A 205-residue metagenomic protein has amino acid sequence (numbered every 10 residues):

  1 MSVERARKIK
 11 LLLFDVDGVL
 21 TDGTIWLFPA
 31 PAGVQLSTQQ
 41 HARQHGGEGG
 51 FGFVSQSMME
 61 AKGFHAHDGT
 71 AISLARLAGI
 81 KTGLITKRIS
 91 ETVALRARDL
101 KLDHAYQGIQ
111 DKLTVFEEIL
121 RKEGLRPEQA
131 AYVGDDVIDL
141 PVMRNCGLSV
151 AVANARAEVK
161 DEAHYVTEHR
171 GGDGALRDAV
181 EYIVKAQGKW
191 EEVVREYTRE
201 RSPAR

Functional and structural regions predicted by a protein language model:
M1-A78: Active-site neighborhood of HAD-like aspartate-dependent phosphohydrolases
V3, P31-G33, S57-M58, H65 (+1 more regions): Mg2+-dependent phosphoryl-transfer enzymes with acidic/Ser/Thr/Gly-rich catalytic loops
L12, T82, A105, S149-A151 (+1 more regions): Short, well-ordered beta-strand core segments
T70-R96, Q107, M143: Substrate-recognition element of Asp-dependent hydrolases with the DxDx(T/V) motif
G79-G83, L102-H104, E128-A130, N145-L148: Short active-site oxyanion
R88-I89, A97, Q110-D111, N154 (+1 more regions): Short beta->alpha linker loops
T92-D111, S202-R205: Short, electropositive alpha-helical surface patch
